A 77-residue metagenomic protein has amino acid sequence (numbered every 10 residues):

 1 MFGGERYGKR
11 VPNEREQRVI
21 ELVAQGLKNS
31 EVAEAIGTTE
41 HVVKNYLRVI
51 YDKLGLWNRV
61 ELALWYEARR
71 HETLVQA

Functional and structural regions predicted by a protein language model:
M1-E21, V75: Regulatory hinge/linker segments at domain boundaries that couple sensory/effector modules to output domains
R6, D52-A77: Basic, Lys/Arg-enriched C-terminal extension of HTH/homeodomain DNA-binding domains
G8, Q25, E40, N45 (+1 more regions): Intrinsically disordered, low-complexity Ser/Thr- and Pro-rich stretches
Q17, E21, S30, N58 (+1 more regions): Residue-level marker of intrinsically disordered, low-complexity segments enriched for small/polar residues
V23-L27, Y66: Short helix-to-turn junction characteristic of helix-turn-helix DNA-binding domains, especially the helix
K28-E61: Recognition helix of helix-turn-helix DNA-binding domains
